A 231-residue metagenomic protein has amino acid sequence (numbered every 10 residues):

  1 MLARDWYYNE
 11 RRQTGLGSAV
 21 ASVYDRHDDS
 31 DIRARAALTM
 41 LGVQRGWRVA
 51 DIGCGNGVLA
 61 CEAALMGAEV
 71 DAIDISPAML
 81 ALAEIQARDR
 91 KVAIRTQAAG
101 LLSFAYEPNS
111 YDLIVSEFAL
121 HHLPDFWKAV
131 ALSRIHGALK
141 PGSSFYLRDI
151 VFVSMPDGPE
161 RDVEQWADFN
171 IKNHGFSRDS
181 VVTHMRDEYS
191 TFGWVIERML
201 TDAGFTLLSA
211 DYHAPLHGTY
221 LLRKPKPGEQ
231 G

Functional and structural regions predicted by a protein language model:
M1-W47, V58: Conserved class I S-adenosyl-L-methionine
I52: Conserved beta-strand/loop positions that form the S-adenosyl-L-methionine
N56-S103: Class I SAM-dependent methyltransferase SAM/SAH-binding core
Y106-I114: A short acidic, Gly/Pro-enriched loop at the edge of an enzyme's catalytic core that lines a small-molecule cofactor
L113-W127: A short SAM/SAH-binding and catalytic strip from SAM-dependent methyltransferases
A129-P141: A short glycine-rich, Lys/Arg-flanked "PGG" loop and its adjoining helix->strand segment in the class I
R148-A203, A210: C-terminal alpha-helical "lid/dimerization" subdomain adjacent to the S-adenosyl-L-methionine
A203-G231: Core SAM-dependent methyltransferase catalytic element
